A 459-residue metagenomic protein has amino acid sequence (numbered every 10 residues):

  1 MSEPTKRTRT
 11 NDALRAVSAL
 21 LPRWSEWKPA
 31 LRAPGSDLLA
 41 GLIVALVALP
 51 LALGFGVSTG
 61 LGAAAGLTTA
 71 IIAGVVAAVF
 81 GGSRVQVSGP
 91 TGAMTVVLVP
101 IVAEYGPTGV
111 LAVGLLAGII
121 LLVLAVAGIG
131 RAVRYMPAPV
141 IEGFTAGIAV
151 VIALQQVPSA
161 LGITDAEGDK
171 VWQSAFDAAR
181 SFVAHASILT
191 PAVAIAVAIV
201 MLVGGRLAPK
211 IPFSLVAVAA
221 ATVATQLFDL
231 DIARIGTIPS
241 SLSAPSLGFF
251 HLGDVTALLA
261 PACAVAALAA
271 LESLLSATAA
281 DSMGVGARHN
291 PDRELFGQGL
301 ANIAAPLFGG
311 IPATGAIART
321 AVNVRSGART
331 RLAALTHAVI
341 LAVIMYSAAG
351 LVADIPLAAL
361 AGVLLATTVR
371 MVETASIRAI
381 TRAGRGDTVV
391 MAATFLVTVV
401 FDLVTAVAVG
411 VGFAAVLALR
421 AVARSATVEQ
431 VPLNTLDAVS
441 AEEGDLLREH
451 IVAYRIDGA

Functional and structural regions predicted by a protein language model:
S2-E429, R448: Transmembrane helical cores of multi-pass ion-transport proteins
S425-D445: Long, charged amphipathic helices and adjacent flexible linkers at domain junctions
L446-A459: STAS-typified acidic loop motif
